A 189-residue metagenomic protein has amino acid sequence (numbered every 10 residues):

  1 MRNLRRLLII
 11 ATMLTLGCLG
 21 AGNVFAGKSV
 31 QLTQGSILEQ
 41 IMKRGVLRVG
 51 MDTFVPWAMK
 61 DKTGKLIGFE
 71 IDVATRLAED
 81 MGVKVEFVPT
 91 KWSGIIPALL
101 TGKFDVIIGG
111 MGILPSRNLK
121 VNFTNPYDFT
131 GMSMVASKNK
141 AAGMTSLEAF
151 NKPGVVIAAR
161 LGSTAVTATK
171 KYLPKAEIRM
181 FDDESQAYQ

Functional and structural regions predicted by a protein language model:
R2-K84: N-terminal hydrophobic or amphipathic helices and topogenic motifs
R2-N3, G45, L114-R117, I157: Short alpha-helical segments used as structural interaction elements across diverse proteins
Q31-G35, W92-S93, R117, G143-M144 (+2 more regions): Structural motif corresponding to alpha-helix initiation and N-cap regions
G35, I71, E86-P97, R179-Q189: Short helix-initiation/N-cap motifs at beta->coil->alpha
V46, K60, G64, A98 (+3 more regions): Short glycine- and Lys/Arg-enriched binding-loop motifs that mark or flank ligand-binding interfaces
R48-P56, L66-E79, F129, S133-Q189: Bilobed "Venus flytrap"/periplasmic-binding protein-like clamshell domains and structurally analogous long
P56-D61, S116-N118, A168: A short acidic, helix-capping loop that chelates divalent metal ions and anchors anionic groups
T75, E79, K84-F150: Acidic, polar ligand-binding/catalytic clefts
